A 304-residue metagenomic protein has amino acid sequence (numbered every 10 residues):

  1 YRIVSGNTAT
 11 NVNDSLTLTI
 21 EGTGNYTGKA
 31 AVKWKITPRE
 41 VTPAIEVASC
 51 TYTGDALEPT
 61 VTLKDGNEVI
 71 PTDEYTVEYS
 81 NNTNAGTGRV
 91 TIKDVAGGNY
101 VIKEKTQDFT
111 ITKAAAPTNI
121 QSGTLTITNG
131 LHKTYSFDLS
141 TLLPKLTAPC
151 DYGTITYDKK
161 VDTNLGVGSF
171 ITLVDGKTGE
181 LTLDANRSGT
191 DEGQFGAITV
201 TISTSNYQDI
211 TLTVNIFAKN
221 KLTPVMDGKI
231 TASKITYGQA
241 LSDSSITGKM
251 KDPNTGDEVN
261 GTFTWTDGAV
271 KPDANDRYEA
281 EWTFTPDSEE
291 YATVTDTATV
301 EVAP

Functional and structural regions predicted by a protein language model:
Y1-T27, E68-V101, Q107-F109, Y152-T201 (+1 more regions): Serine/threonine-rich, repeat-prone extracellular segments and beta-strand-based repeat modules of secreted/surface
G6, G28, C50, N81 (+9 more regions): Compositionally biased regions
L18, V32, A48, P59-V61 (+5 more regions): Residue-level detector of beta-strand structural context in well-folded domains
A30-I36, K105-I111, Q208-A218, T295-A303: C-terminal edge beta-strand
T37-E68, T112-D162, V214-T255: Solvent-exposed, low-complexity, repeat-rich "mucin-like" stalks and linkers
V41, V101, N206-I210, I216-M226 (+4 more regions): Nuclease and nuclease-like effector domains acting on nucleic acids or nucleotide cofactors
T53, N99-Y100, N206, G238: Histidine/glycine-enriched, metal-chelating micro-motifs
G196-L212: C-terminal, structured domain-capping segment
